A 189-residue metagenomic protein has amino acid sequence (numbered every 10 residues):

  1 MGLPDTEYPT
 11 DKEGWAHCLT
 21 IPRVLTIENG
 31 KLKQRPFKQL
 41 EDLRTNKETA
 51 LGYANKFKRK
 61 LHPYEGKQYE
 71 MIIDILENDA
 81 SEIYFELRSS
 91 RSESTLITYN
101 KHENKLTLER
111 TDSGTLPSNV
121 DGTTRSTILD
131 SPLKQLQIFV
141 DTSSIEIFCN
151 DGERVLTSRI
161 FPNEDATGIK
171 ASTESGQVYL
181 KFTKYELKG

Functional and structural regions predicted by a protein language model:
M1-G189: Beta-rich accessory regions
